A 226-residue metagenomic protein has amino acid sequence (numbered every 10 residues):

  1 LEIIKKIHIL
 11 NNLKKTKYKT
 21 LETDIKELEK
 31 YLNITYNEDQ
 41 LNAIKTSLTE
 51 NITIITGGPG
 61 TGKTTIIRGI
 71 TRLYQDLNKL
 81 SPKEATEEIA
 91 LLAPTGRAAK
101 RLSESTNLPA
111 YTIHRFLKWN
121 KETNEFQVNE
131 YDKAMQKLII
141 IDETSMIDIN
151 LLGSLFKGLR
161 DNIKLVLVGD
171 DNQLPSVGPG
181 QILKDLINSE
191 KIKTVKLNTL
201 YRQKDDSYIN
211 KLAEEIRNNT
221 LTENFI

Functional and structural regions predicted by a protein language model:
L1-L21: Interdomain "pre-motor" coupling segment immediately N-terminal to P-loop NTPase/helicase cores
N33-T49: N-terminal pre-P-loop "Q-motif" helix
T49-I55: Pre-Walker A (Motif I) flank of P-loop NTPase domains
G60: Walker A (P-loop) phosphate-binding loop of P-loop NTPases
K63: Conserved lysine of the Walker
I66, I70: Hydrophobic positions on the alpha1 helix immediately C-terminal to the Walker A/P-loop
N78-A93, R97-G158, T199-L200, I209-N210 (+1 more regions): Conserved P-loop NTPase motor core of helicases/translocases
D171-I226: Conserved helicase motor core of P-loop NTPases
